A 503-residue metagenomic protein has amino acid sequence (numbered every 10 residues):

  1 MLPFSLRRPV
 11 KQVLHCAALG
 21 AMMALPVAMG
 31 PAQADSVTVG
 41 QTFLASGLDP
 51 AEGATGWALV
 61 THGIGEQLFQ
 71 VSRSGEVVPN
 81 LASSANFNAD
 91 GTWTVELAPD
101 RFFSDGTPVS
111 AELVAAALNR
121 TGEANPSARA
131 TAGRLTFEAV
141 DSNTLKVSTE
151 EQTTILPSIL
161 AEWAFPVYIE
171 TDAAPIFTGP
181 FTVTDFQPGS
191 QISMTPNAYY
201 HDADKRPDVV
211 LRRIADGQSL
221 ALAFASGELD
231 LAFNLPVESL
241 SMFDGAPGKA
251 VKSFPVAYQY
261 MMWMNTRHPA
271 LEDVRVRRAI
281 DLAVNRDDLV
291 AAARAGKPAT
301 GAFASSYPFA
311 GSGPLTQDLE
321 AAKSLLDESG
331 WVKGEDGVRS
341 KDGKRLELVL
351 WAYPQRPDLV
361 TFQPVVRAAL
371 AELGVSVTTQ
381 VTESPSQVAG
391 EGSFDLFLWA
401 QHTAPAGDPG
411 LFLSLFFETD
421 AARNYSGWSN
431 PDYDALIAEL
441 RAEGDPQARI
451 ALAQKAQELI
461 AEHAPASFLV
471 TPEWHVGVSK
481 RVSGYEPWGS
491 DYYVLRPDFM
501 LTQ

Functional and structural regions predicted by a protein language model:
D35, Q187, A283-G311, A321 (+2 more regions): Detector for C-terminal structural segments
G40-A89, N119, I176-F177, S490: N-terminal lobe/hinge region of extracytoplasmic solute-binding protein
S83-P126, K146: Aromatic- and charge-enriched surface segment that lines or borders ligand/interaction sites
N86-N88, S127-E170: Surface-exposed binding/hinge segments that line and control ligand-binding clefts or catalytic entry sites
T131, Y199, F233-L325, D342-K344 (+4 more regions): Local pocket/hinge segments that shape ligand/substrate recognition
E151-D204, D208, D216-S219, L319-S324: Gly/Pro-rich hinge or "lid" segments in bacterial periplasmic/extracellular proteins
N197-M242, A368, S376-T378: Ligand-site clamp/hinge motif
V332-T403: Ligand/substrate-recognition segments at binding pockets and active sites
